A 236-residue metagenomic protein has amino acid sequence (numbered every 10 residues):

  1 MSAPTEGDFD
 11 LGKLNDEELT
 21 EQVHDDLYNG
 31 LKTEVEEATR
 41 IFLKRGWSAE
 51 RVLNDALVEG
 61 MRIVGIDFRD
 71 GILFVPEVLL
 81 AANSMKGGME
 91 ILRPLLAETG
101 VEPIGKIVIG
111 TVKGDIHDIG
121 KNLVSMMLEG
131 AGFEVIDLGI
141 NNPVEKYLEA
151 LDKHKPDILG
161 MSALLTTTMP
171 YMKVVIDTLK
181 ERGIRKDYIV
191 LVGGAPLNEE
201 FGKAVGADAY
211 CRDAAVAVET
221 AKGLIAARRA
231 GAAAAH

Functional and structural regions predicted by a protein language model:
M1-T99: Long amphipathic alpha-helical segments
V64, K106-T111, M161-S162: Short, hydrophobic beta-strand segments
L96-K113: Glycine/charge-rich, flexible interdomain linkers and switch-proximal surface loops that mediate coupling
K121-A131, I136-A207, D213-K222: Cofactor-cradling patches in redox/metallo enzymes
V218-H236: A charged, well-structured terminal subsegment
